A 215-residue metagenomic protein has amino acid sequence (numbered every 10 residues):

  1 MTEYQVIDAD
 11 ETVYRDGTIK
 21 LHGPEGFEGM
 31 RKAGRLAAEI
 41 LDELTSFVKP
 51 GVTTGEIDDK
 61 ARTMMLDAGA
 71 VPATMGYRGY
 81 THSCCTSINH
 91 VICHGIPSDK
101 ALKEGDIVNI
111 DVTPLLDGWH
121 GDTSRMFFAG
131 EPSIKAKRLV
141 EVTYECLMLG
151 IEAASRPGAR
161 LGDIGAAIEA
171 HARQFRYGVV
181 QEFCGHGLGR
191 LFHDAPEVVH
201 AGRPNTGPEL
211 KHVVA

Functional and structural regions predicted by a protein language model:
M1-A215: Active-site neighborhoods and metal-handling regions in enzymes and metal-associated proteins
